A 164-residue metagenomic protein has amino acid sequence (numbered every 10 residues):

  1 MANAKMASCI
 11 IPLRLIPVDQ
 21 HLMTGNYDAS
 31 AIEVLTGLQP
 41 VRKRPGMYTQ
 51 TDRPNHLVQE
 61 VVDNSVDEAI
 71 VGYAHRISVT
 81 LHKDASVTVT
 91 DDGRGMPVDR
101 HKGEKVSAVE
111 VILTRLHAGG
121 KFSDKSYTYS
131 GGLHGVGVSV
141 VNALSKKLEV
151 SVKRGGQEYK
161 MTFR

Functional and structural regions predicted by a protein language model:
L15-Q59, V111-L113: Bergerat-fold GHKL ATPase/HATPase_c domain
L22-S30, A85-T90, R94-A108, G119-R164: GHKL-type ATPase core
P40-K43, M47, D67, V71 (+2 more regions): Conserved helix-loop functional segments at active or binding sites
V41, N64, I112, V141 (+1 more regions): Conserved RecA-like P-loop NTPase ATPase core
D52-H75, G137-N142: Conserved ATP-binding N-box helix of the HATPase_c
N55-S65, V106-F122: A short, contiguous, amphipathic alpha-helix enriched in charged residues
H75-L81: A conserved short beta-strand within the histidine kinase catalytic ATPase domain
